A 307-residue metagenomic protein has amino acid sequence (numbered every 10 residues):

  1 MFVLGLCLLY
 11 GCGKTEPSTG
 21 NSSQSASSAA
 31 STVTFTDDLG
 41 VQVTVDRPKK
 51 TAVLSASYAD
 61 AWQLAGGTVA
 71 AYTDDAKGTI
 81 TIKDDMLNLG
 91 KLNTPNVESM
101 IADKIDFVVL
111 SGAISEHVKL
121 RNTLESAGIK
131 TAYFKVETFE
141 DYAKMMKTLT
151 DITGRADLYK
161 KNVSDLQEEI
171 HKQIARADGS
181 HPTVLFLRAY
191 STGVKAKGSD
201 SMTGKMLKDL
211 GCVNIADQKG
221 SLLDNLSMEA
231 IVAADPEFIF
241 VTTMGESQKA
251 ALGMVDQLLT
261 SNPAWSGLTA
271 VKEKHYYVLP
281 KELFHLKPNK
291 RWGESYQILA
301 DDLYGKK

Functional and structural regions predicted by a protein language model:
M1-Y10: Sec-dependent bacterial lipoprotein signal peptides
Y10-S57, D157-L185, D301-K307: Bacterial Sec-exported substrate-binding components of ABC uptake systems
T36-L39, L87-E98, K219-S227: Short helix-initiation/N-cap motifs at beta->coil->alpha
V53-D103, F107-A113: A short, structured surface patch at a secondary-structure boundary
D75-G78, K195-D224: Alpha-helical, coiled-coil/dimerization segments enriched in small aliphatic residues
V97-L110, I129, M228-V241: Proline-aspartate-enriched helix->loop->beta-strand connector
E116-K119, F134-T148, H181-M202, S247: Extracytoplasmic ligand-binding site segments that recognize negatively charged/polar headgroups
A143-D151, K160, S164, I174 (+1 more regions): Structured C-terminal subdomain patch of bacterial secreted/periplasmic proteins
